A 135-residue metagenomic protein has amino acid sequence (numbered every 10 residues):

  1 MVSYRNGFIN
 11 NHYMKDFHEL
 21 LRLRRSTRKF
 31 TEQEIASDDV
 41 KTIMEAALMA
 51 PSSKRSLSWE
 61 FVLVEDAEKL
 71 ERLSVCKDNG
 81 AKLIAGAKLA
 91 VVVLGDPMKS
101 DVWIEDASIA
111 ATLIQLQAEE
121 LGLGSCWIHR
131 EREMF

Functional and structural regions predicted by a protein language model:
V2-F135: Acidic, surface-exposed loops and disordered segments
